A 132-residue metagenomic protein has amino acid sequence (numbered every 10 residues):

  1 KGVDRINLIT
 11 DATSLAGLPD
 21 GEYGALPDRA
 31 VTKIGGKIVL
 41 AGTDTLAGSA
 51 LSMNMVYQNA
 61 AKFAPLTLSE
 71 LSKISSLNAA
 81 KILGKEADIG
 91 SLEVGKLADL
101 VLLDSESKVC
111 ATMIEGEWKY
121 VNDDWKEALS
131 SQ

Functional and structural regions predicted by a protein language model:
K1-K96, L100-L102: His/Asp/Glu-enriched, well-ordered alpha-helical/loop segment that forms or immediately abuts the divalent-metal
K81, S91-Q132: C-terminal cap of metal-dependent C-N hydrolases
